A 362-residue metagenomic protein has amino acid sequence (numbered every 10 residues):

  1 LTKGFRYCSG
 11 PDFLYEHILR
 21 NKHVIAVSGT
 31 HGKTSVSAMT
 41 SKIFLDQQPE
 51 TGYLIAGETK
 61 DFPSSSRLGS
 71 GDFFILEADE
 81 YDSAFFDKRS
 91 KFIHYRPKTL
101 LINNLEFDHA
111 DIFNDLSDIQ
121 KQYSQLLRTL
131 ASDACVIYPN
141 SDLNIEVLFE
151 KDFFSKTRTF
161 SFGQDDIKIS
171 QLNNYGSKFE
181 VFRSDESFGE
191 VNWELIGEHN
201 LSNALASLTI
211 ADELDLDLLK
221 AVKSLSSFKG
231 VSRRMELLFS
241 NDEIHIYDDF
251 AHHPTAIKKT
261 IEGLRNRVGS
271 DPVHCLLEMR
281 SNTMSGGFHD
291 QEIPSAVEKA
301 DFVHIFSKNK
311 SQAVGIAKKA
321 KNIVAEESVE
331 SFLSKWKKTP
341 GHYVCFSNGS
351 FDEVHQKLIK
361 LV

Functional and structural regions predicted by a protein language model:
L1-F13, C135, Q171, F188 (+3 more regions): N-terminal leader/targeting and accessory segments in enzymes
T2-K3, S9-Y138, N144-S155, L205-D212 (+1 more regions): Phosphate-binding loop of NTP-binding sites
G10-Y15, L54-G57, D152-N174, N192-E198 (+3 more regions): Beta-strand->loop->alpha-helix junctions that form or flank phosphate-binding loops in nucleotide-handling enzymes
D12, N140-N144, F162-Q164, S307-S311 (+1 more regions): Short, polar loop motifs at secondary-structure junctions
H17, D61-P63, I167, F228 (+1 more regions): Generic structural signal for helix capping and beta-alpha/helix-loop junctions
T30, A56, P139, F162 (+3 more regions): Cofactor-binding loop segments of dinucleotide-utilizing enzymes, especially the Rossmann-like FAD- and NAD(P)+-binding
S124, E150-K156, E186-S187, I196-H199 (+1 more regions): ATP-dependent carboxylate-amine ligase
Q171-G189: Acidic-glycine-rich active-site phosphate/pyrophosphate-binding loop
